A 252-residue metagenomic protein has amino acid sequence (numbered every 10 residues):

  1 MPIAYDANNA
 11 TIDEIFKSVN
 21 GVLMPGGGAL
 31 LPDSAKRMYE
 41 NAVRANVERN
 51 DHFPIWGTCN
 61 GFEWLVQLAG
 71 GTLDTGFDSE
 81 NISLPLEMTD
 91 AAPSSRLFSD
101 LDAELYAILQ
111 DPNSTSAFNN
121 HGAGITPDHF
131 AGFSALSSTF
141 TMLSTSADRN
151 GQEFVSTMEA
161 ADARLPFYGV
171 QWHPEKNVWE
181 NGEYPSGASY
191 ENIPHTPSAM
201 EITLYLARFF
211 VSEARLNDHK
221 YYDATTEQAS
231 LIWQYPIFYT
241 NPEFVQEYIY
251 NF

Functional and structural regions predicted by a protein language model:
M1-P2, M142: Generic structural signal for residues in well-ordered beta-strands
P2-G57, E63-G71, R208-D218, T225: Flexible gly/pro-rich beta->alpha loop and the following alpha-helix that scaffold active-site loops
G26, S189-T196: Short interface patches used for recognition in eukaryotic signaling and trafficking proteins
F53, E63, Q67-A163, F167-E183 (+5 more regions): Pocket-forming structural segment of enzyme catalytic cores
P185-G187: Juxtamembrane/transmembrane-helix boundary motifs at the membrane-water interface
Y239-T240: Eukaryote-biased recognition of C-terminal alpha-helical segments
E243-F252: C-terminal helix/juxtamembrane-tail motif
